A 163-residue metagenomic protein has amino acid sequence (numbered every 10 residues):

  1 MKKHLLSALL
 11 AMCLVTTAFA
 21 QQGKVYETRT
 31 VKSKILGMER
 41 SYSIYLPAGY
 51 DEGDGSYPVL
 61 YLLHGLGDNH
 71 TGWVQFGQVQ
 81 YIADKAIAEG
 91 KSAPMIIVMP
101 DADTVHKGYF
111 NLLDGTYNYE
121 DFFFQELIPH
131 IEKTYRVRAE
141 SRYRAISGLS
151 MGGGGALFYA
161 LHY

Functional and structural regions predicted by a protein language model:
M1-H4: Positively charged n-region of N-terminal signal peptides that target proteins for export
L6-S7, I44: General helical structural elements
S7-T17: Bacterial N-terminal signal peptides
A20-Y163: Non-catalytic cap/lid and distal C-terminal segments of serine-dependent acyl enzymes
